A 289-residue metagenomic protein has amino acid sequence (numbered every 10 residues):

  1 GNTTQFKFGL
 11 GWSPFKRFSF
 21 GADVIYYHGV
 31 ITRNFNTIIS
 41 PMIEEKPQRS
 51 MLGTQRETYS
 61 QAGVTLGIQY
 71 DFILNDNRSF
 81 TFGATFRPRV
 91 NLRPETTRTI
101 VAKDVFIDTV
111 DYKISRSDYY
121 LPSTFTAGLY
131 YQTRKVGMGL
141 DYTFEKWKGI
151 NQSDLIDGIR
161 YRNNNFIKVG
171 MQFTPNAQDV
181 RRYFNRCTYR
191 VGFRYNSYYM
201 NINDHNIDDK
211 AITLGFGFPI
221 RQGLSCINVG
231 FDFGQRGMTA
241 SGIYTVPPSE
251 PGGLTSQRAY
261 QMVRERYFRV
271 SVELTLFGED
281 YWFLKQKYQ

Functional and structural regions predicted by a protein language model:
G1-Q289: Outer-membrane beta-barrel porins/channels
